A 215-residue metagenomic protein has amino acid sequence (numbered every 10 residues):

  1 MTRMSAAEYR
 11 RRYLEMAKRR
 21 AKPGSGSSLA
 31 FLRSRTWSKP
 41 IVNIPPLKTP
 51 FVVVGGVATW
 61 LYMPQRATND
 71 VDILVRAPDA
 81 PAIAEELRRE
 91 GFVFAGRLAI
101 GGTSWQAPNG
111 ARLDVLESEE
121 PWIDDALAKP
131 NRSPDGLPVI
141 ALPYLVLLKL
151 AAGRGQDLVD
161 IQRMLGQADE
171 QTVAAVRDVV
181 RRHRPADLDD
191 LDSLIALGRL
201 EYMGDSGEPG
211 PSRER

Functional and structural regions predicted by a protein language model:
M1-R215: Compositionally biased terminal segments of proteins
